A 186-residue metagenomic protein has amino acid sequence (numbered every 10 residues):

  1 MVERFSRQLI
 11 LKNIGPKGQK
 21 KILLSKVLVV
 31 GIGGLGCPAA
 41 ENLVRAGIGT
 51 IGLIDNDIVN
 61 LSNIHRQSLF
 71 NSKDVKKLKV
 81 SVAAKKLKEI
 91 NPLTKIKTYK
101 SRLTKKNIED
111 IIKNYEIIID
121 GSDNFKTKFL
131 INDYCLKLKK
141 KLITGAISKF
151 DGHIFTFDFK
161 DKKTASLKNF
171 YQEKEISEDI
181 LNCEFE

Functional and structural regions predicted by a protein language model:
M1-E186: Adenine nucleotide-associated cytosolic modules
